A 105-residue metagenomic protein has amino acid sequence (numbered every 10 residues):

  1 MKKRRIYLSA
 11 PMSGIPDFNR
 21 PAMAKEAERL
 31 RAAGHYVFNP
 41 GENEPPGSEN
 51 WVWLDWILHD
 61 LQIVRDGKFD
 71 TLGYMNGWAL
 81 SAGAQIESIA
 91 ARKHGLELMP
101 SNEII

Functional and structural regions predicted by a protein language model:
M1-I105: Conserved catalytic or regulatory cores that recognize and/or transform ribose-phosphate-containing ligands
